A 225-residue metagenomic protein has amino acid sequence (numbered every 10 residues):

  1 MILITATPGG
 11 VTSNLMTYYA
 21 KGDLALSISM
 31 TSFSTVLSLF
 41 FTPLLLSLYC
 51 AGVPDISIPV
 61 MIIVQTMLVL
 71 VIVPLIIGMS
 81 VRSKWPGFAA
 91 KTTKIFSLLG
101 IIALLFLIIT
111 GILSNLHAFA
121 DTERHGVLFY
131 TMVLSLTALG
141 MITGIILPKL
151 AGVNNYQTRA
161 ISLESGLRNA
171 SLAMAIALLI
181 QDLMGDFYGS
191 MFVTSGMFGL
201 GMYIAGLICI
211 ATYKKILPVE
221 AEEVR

Functional and structural regions predicted by a protein language model:
M1-R225: Alpha-helical transmembrane segments of multi-pass small-molecule/ion transporters
